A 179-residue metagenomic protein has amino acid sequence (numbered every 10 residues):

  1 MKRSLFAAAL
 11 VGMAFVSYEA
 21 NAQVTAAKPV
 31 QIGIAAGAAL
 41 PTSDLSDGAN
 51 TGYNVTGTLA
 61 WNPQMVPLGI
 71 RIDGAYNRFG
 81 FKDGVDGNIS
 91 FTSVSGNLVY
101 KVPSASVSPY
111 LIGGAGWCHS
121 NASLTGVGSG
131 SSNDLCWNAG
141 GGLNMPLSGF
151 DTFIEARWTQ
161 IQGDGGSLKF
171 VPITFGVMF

Functional and structural regions predicted by a protein language model:
M1-P29: Cleavable N-terminal export/targeting peptides
A26, S46-G52, V85-F91, V127-L135 (+1 more regions): Replace "Gram-negative outer membrane beta-barrel proteins" with "bacterial and organellar outer membrane beta-barrel
A26-L40, P109-L111: Transmembrane beta-strand segments of Gram-negative outer membrane beta-barrel proteins
A39-T42, A122-G126, R157: Extracytoplasmic loops and strand-loop junctions of Gram-negative outer membrane beta-barrel proteins
T42-D44, G57, G80, Q162: Short amphipathic alpha-helical interaction patches enriched in hydrophobic/aromatic residues with interspersed Lys/Arg
Y53-T125, M145-T152, V171-F179: Gram-negative (and chloroplast) outer-membrane scaffold detector with strong preference for beta-barrel transmembrane
I154-Q162: Low-complexity, intrinsically disordered Gly/Pro/Thr-rich segments
